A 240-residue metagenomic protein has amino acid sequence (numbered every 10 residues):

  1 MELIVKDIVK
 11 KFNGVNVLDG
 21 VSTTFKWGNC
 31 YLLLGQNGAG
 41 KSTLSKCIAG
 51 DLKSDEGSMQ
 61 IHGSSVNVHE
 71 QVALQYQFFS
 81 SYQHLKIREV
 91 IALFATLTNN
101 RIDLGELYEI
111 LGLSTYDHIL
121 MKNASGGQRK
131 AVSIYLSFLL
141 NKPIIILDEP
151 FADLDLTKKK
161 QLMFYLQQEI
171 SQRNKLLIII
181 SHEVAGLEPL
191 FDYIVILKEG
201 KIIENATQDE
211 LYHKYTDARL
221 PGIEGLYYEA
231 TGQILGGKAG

Functional and structural regions predicted by a protein language model:
L34-Q36: The feature captures the beta-strand-to-loop junction immediately N-terminal to the Walker
A49: Helix-to-loop junction immediately C-terminal to a conserved catalytic motif
G57-V68: Conserved ABC transporter NBD signature motif
F79-N123: ABC-family P-loop ATPase nucleotide-binding domains
I145-E149: Catalytic Walker B motif of ABC-type/P-loop ATPase nucleotide-binding domains
I180-H182: H-loop/switch region of ABC-family ATPase nucleotide-binding domains
